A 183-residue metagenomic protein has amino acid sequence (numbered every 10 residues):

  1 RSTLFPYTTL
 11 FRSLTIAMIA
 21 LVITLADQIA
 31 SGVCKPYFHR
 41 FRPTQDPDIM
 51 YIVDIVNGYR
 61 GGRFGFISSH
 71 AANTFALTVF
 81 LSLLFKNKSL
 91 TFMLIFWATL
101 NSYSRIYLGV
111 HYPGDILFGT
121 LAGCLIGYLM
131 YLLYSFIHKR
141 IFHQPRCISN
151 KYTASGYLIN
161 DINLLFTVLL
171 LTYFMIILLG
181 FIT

Functional and structural regions predicted by a protein language model:
R1-T9: Single conserved hydrophobic/aromatic residue that forms the stacking wall/gate of nucleotide- or nucleobase-binding
L4, T15-V22, L125, L129 (+1 more regions): Cleavable Sec-type N-terminal signal peptides
T8-I29, T91: Interfacial segments of alpha-helical transmembrane regions
R12-T15, F41, L84: Helix-coil boundary and interhelical linker segments in multi-pass alpha-helical membrane proteins
T24-T44: Transmembrane alpha-helix/helix-exit interface in multi-pass inner-membrane proteins
F38-V56: Membrane-interface interhelical connector segments
D54-T183: Membrane-embedded catalytic cores of phosphoryl/pyrophosphoryl-handling enzymes
